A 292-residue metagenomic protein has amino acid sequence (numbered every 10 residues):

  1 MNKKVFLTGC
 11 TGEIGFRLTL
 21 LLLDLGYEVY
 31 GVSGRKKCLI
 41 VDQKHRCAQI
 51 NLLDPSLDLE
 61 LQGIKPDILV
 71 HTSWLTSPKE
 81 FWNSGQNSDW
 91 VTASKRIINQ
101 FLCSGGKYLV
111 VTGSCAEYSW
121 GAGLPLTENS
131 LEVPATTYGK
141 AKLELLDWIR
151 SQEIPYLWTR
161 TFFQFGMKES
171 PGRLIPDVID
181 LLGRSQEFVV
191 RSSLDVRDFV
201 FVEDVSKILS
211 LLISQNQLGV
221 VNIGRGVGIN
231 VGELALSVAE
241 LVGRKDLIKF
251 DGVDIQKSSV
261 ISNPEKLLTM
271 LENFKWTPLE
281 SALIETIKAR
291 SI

Functional and structural regions predicted by a protein language model:
V5-L25: N-terminal Rossmann NAD(P)H-binding glycine-rich loop of SDR-like oxidoreductase domains
V32-K37: N-terminal Rossmann-fold cofactor-binding loop
Q43-P55: Rossmann-fold cofactor-recognition segment
L52-V91: NAD(P)H-binding glycine-rich loop region in Rossmannoid oxidoreductase-like domains and their noncatalytic homologs
H71, K95-T137, L157: Conserved Rossmann-fold NAD(P)-dependent oxidoreductase catalytic core, especially the SDR/UDP-sugar
W90-I97, G139-I149: Conserved catalytic Lys-bearing alpha helix of Rossmann-like short-chain dehydrogenase/reductases
A135, D147-R197, V202-S206, S237-A239: NAD(P)-dependent short-chain dehydrogenase/reductase
L182-Q186, V190-I292: C-terminal substrate-binding subdomain of Rossmann-fold SDR/epimerase-dehydratase oxidoreductases
